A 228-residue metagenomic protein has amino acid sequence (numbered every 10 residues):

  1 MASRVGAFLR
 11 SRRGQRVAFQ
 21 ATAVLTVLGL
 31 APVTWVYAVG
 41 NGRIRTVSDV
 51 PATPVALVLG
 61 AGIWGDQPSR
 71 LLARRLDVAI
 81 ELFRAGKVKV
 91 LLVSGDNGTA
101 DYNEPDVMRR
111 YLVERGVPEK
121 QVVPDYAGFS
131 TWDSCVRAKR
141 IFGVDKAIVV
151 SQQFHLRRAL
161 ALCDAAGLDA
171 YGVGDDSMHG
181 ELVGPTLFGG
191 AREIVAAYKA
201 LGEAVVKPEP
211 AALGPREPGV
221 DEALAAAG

Functional and structural regions predicted by a protein language model:
S3-G6, R12, L182, T186-G189 (+1 more regions): Coil-to-alpha-helix initiation sites in intrinsically disordered, low-complexity, charged segments
S3-V47: N-terminal type II signal-anchor transmembrane helix that functions as the membrane-insertion/stop-transfer segment
R10-R13, V17, L72, H155 (+2 more regions): Short alpha-helical segments used as structural interaction elements across diverse proteins
W35-A191: A structural signal for short, hydrophobic/glycine-enriched beta-strand patches
T99-E104, Y171, I194-L201, E217-A223: A general structural signal for short secondary-structure boundary/capping elements
L187-P210: A transmembrane-helix-recognition feature enriched in membrane-embedded lipid enzymes and envelope glyco-/phospholipid
P208-G228: Short linear elements at protein peripheries
